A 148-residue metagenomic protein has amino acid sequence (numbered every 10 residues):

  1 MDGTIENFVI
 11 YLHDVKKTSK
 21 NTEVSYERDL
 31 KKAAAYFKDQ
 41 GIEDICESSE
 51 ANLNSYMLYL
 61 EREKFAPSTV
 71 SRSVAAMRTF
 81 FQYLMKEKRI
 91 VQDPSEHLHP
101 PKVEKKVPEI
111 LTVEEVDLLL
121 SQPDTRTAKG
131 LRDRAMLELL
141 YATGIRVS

Functional and structural regions predicted by a protein language model:
M1-S148: Conserved catalytic core of the tyrosine transesterase superfamily
